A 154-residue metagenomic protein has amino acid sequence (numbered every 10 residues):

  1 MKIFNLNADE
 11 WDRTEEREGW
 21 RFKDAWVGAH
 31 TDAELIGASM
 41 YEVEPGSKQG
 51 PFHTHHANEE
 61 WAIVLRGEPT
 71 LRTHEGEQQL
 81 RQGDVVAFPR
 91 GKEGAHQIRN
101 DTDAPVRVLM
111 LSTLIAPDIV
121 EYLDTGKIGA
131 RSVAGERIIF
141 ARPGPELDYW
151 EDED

Functional and structural regions predicted by a protein language model:
M1-L35, E121-D154: A short, N-terminal "cap"/entry segment at the start of jelly-roll beta-barrel domains of the cupin/DSBH fold
F22-D24, S39-H55, E93: Conserved short histidine dyad/triad with adjacent acidic residue
G28-I36, S47-E60, G76: A short beta-loop-beta micro-motif enriched in histidine and acidic residues
M40-E44, T54-R72, L111-I115: Short, conserved beta-strand element in jelly-roll/cupin
Q49, E59, R66-E68, E75 (+2 more regions): A generic structural motif
H74-R90: Short acidic-glycine-tyrosine-enriched beta hairpin
R90-P117: Ligand-binding loop in jelly-roll beta-barrel domains
